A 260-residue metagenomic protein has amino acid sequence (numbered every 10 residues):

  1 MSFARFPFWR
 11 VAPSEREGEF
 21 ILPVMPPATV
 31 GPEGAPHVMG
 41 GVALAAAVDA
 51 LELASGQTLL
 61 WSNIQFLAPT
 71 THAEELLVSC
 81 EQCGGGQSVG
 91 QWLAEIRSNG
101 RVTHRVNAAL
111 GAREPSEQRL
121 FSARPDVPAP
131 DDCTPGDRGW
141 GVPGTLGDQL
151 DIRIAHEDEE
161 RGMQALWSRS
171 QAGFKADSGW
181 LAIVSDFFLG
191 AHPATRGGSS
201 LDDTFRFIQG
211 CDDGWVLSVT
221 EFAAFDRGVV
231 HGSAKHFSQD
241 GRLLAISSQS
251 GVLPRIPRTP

Functional and structural regions predicted by a protein language model:
M1-P260: Terminal targeting signals and extreme-terminal segments of soluble enzymes
